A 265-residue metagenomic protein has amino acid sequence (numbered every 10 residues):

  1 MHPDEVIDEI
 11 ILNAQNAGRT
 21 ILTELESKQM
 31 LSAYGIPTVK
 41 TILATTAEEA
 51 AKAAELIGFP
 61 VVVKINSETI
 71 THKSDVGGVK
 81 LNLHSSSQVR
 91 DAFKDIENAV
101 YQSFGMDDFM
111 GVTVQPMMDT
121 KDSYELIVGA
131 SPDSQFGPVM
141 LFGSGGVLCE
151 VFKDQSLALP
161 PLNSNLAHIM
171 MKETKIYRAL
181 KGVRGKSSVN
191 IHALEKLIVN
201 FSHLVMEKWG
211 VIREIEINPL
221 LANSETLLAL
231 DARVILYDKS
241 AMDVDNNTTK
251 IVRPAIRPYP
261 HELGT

Functional and structural regions predicted by a protein language model:
M1-T265: ATP-dependent carboxylate/acyl-activation modules
